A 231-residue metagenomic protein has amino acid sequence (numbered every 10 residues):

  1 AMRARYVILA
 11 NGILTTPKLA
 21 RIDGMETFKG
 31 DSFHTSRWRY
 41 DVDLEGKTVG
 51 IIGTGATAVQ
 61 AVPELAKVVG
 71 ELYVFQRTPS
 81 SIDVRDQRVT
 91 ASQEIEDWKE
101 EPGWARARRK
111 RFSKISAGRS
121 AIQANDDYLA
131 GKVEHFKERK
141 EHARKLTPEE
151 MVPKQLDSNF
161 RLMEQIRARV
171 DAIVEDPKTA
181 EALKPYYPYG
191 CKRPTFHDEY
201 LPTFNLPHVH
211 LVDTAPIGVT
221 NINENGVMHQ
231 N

Functional and structural regions predicted by a protein language model:
A1-E26, D41, T54, V68-N231: N-terminal FAD-binding dinucleotide-binding subdomain shared by FAD-dependent oxidases/monooxygenases
R3-A4, G30, G46: Active-site acidic short loop of glycosyltransferases
G30-F33, L211: Conserved beta-strand scaffold positions in the cores of enzyme catalytic domains, especially in NTP/NDP-utilizing
F33-G46: A short, basic/flexible loop-to-alpha-helix module at the beginning of a structural domain
E45-G55: Beta1/beta-strand and adjacent pyrophosphate-binding region of the FAD-binding site in flavoprotein oxidoreductases
A58: N-terminal Rossmann-fold NAD(P) dinucleotide-binding loop
A61-L65: Aromatic pocket-lining residues of Rossmann-like dinucleotide-binding sites
